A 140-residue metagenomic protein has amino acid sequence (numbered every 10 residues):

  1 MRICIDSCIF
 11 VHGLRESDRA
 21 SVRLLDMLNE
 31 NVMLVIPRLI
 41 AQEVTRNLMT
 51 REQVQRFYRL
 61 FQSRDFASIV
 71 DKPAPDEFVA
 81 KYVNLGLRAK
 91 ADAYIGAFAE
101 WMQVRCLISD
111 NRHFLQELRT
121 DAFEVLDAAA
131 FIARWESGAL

Functional and structural regions predicted by a protein language model:
M1-R19: Metal-dependent nucleic-acid phosphoesterase active-site entry motif
I5, A20-M49: PIN/NYN-family metal-dependent endoribonuclease catalytic core
D6-S7, R38, N111-R112, A128: Residues immediately flanking
F10-V11, E43-V44, F114-Q116: Short, active-site-adjacent cap segments at secondary-structure transitions
V35, L39-A41, T45-V70: Short, surface-exposed acidic-centric catalytic microdomains
F66-P73, E124-A129: Short acidic-hydrophobic, aromatic-tinged amphipathic segments that line or gate anion-handling sites
S68-L107, R112-Q116: Active-site neighborhoods of divalent-metal-dependent phosphate/nucleic-acid chemistry enzymes
L85, R105-C106, R112-L140: Acidic, PIN/NYN-like endoribonuclease modules and their adjacent C-terminal/linker elements
